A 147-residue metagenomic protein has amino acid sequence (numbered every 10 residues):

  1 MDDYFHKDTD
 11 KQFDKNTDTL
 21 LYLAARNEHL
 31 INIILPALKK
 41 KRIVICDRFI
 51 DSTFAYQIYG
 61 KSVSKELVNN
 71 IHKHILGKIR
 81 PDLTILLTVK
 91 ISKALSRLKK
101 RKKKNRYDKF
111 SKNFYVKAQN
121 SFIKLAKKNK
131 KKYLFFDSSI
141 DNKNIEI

Functional and structural regions predicted by a protein language model:
M1-L76: ATP-dependent small-molecule kinase phosphotransfer cores that center on conserved nucleotide phosphate-binding segments
T19, Q57, K73, L83 (+3 more regions): Generic anion/oxyanion-binding catalytic loop in active/binding sites
L21, L38, L86-L87, L125: Generic leucine side-chain signal with a strong bias for well-ordered alpha-helical environments
A24, V89, S138: Active-site donor-binding loop signature of nucleotide-sugar glycosyltransferases
R42, C46-R48, E66, G77-K99: Conserved phosphate-donor/acceptor-positioning beta-strand/loop module used by diverse small-molecule
S92-I147: NTP-dependent small-molecule kinase module
